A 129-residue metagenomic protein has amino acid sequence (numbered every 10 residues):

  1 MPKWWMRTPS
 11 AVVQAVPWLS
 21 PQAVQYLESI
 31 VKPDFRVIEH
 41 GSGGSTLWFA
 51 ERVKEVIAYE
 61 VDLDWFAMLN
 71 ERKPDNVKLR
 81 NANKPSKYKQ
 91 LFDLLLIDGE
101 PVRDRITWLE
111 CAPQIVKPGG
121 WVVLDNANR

Functional and structural regions predicted by a protein language model:
M1-W18: Membrane-proximal basic amphipathic "stem/tether" segments
W5-P9, V24-E28, F92: A generic short-segment signal for beta-strand/edge and adjacent turn/coil regions
M6-R7, S20, A67, E110: Intrinsic disorder/low-complexity segments enriched in polar/charged and small flexible residues
T8-V13, V31-P33, L94-L95: Short, basic, glycine/proline-bearing loop/turn elements
V12-V13, G41, R105-I106: Short secondary-structure boundary micro-motifs
Q14, Q22-Q25, Q90, Q114: Residue-identity detector for glutamine
P17-P85: SAM cofactor-binding core of SAM-dependent methyltransferases, primarily the Rossmann-like beta-alpha-beta module
V31, A82-R129: Active-site segment flanking the S-adenosylmethionine/decSAM binding pocket in AdoMet-dependent transferases
